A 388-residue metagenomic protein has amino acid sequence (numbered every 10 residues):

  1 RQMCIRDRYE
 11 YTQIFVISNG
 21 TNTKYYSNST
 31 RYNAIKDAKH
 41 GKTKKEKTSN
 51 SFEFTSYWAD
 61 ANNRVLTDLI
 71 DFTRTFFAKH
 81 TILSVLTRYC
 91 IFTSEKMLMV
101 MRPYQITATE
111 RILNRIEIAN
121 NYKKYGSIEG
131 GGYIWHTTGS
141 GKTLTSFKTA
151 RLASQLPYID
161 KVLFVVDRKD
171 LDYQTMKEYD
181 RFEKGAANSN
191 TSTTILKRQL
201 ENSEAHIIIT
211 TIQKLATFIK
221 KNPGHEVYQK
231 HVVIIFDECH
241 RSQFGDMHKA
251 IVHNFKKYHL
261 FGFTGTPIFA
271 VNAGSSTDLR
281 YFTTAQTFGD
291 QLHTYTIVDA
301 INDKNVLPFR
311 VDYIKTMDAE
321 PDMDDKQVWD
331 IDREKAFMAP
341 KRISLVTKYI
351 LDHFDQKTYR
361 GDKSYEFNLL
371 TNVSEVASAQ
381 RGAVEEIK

Functional and structural regions predicted by a protein language model:
Q2, R6-K161, D170, Q174-G185 (+5 more regions): ATP-dependent helicase/translocase motor core
T21-K24, K169-L171, Q213-A216, H240-R241 (+2 more regions): Conserved nucleotide-binding/hydrolysis micro-motifs of P-loop NTPases
I116-I134, K221-E226, K357-L370, S378-R381: Short helix/loop segment immediately N-terminal to the Walker
T137-T138, H240-R241, N254-A273: Conserved helicase ATPase motor motifs in RecA-like P-loop NTPase domains
K169, N190-R198, I212-T217: Conserved helicase motor
T194-I208, H225-E226: Conserved motor-coupling elements within RecA-like helicase/translocase cores
I207-F236, R241-A250: Conserved RecA-like ASCE ATPase "motif II neighborhood" in helicase/translocase motors
A273-I387: Interdomain helical connector at the RecA1-RecA2 junction of SF1/SF2 helicase-like NTPases
